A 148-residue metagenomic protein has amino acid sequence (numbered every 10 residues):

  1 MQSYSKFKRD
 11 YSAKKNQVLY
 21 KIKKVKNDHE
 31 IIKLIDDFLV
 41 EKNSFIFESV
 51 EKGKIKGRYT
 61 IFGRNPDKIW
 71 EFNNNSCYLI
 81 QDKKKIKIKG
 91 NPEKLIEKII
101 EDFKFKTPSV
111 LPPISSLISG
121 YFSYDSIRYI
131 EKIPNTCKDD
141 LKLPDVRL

Functional and structural regions predicted by a protein language model:
M1-L148: Signature of the chorismate-utilizing enzyme
